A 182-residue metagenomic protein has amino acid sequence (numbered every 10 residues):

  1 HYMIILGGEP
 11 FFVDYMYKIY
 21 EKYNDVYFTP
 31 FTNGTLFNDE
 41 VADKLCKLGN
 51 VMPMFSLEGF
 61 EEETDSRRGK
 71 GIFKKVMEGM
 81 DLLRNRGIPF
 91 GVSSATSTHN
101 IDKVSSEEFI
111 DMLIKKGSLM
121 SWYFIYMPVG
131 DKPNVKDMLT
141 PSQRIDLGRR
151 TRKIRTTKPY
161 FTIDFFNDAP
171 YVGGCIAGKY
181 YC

Functional and structural regions predicted by a protein language model:
H1-L6, V13-I125: Radical SAM/AdoMet-radical enzyme domain recognition
Y126-C182: A C-terminal junction/extension of Radical SAM enzymes
